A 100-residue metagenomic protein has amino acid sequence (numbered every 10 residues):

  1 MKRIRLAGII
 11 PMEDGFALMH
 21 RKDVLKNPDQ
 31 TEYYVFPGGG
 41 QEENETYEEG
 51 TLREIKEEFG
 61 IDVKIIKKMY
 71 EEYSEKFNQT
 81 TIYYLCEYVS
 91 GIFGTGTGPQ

Functional and structural regions predicted by a protein language model:
M1-V35, K64-K67: N-terminal strand-loop-strand
G40-K64, E72-Q100: Unchanged
